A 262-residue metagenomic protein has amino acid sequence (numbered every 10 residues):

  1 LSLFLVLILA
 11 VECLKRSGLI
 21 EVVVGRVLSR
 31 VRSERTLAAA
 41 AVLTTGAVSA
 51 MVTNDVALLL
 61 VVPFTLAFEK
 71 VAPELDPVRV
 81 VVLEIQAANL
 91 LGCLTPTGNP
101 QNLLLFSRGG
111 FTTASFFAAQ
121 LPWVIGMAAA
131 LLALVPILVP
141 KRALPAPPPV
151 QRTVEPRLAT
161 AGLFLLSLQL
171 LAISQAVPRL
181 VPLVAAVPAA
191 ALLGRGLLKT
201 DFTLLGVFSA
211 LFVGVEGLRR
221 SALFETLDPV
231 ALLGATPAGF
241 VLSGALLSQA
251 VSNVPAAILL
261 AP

Functional and structural regions predicted by a protein language model:
L1, V22-R26, N102-S115, A143-P149 (+2 more regions): Membrane-interface helix termini and inter-helical loops of multi-pass transporters
L3, L7, V11, L37 (+15 more regions): Alpha-helical transmembrane segments in multi-pass membrane proteins
E12-L19, V48-L60, L91-N99, L218-R220 (+1 more regions): Short helix-coil transition sites and intra-membrane helix breaks within transmembrane domains of multi-pass
R16-G18, S29-S33, L66-V78, L105-F116: Juxtamembrane helix-boundary/capping and inter-helix hinge elements in multi-pass membrane proteins
S17, V24, A41, F164-A261: Transmembrane helical segments that form the transport core of multi-pass membrane transport proteins
V27-A40, V71-V80, R157-T160, P229-L242: Membrane-interfacial loop-to-helix junctions in multi-pass transporters
A39-C93, I258-P262: Hydrophobic transmembrane alpha-helices that form the pore/transport pathway of multi-pass ion and small-solute
L75, A114-V154: Juxtamembrane and boundary regions of transmembrane helices in multi-pass small-molecule transporters and channels
